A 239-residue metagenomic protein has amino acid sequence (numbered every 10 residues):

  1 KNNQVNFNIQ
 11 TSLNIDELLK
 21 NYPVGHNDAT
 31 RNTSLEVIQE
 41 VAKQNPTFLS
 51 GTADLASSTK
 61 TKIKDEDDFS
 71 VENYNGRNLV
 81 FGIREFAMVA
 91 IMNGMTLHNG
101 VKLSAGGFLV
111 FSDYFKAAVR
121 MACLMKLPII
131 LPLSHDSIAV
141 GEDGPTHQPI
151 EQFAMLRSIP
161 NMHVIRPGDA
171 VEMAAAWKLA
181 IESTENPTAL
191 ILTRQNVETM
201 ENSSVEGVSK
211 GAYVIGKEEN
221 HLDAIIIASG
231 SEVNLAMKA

Functional and structural regions predicted by a protein language model:
N2-I191, N196-E198: Thiamine diphosphate
V140-P145, E182-A239: Thiamine diphosphate
